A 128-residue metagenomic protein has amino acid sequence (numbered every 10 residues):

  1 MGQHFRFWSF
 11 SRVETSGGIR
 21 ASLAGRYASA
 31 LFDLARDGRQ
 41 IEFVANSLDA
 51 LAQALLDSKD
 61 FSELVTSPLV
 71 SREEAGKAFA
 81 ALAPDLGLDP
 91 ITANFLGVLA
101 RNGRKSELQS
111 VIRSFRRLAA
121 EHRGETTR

Functional and structural regions predicted by a protein language model:
G2-R128: Elongated, mostly alpha-helical coiled-coil "stalk/stator" tethers of large membrane protein machines
